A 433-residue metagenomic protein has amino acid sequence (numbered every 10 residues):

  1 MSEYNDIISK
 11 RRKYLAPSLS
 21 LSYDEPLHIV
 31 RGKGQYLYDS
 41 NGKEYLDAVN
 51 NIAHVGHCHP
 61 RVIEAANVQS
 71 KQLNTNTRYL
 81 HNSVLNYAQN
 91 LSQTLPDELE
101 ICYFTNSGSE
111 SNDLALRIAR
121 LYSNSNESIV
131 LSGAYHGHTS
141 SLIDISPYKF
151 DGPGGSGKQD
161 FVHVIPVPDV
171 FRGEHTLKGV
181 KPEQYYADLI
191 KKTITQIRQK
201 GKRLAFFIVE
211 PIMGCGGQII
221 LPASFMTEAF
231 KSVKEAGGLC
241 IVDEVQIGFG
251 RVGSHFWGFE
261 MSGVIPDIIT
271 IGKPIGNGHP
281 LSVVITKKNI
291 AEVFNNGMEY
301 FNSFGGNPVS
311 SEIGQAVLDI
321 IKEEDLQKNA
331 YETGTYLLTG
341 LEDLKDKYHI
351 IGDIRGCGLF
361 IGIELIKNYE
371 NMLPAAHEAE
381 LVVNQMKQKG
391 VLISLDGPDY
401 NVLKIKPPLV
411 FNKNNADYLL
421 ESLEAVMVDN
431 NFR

Functional and structural regions predicted by a protein language model:
M1-R433: Conserved N-terminal phosphate-binding loop of PLP-dependent enzymes in the Aspartate aminotransferase
